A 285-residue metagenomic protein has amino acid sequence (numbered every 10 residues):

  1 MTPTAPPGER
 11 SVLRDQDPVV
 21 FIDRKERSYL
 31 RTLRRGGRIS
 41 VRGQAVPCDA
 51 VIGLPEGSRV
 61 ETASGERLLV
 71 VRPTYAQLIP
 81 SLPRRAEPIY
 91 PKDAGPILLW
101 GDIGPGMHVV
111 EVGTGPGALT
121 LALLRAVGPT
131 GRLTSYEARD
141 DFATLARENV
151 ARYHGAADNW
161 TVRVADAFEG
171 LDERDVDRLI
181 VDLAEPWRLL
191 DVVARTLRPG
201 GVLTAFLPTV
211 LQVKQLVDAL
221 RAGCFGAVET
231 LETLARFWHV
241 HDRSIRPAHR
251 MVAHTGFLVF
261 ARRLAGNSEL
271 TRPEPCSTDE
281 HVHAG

Functional and structural regions predicted by a protein language model:
M1-R72: N-terminal auxiliary segments of SAM/dcSAM-dependent transferases
T2-P3, W187-F257: C-terminal substrate-binding/active-site "lid" region of AdoMet-derived donor-dependent transferases
R10-S11, S81-A94: Conserved SAM-binding loop and adjacent beta-strand
G104-G115: Conserved class I S-adenosyl-L-methionine
M107, G131, G201: Glycine-centered, small-residue-biased loops immediately flanking beta-strands in adenine/cofactor-binding cores
P116-P129: Conserved SAM-binding loop of SAM-dependent methyltransferases across substrates and taxa, primarily the Class I
T130-Y136: Short beta-strand element of Class I
Y136-P186: S-adenosyl-L-methionine
